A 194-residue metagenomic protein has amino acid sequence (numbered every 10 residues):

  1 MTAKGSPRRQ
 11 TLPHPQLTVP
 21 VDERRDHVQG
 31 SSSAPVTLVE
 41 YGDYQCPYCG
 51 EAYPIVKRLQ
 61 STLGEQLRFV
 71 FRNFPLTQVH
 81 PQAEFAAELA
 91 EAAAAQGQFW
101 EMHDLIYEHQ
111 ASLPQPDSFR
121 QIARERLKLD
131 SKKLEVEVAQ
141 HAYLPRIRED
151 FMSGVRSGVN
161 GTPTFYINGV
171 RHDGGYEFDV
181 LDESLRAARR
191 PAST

Functional and structural regions predicted by a protein language model:
M1-T18: N-proximal helix/coil linker or "cap" segments that precede and/or mark the start of modular domains
K4-R9, G42, Y53-R58, Q121-T194: C-terminal cap of thioredoxin/glutaredoxin-like
Q16-T18, R25-D26, F71-N73, Q110: Generic secondary-structure boundary/loop-capping signal
V19-V36: A short beta-strand-turn-helix
S32-A34, E65, G161: Residue-level preference for short coil/turn positions at secondary-structure junctions
A34, E101, F178: Short, electropositive, low-hydrophobicity segments enriched in small/polar residues
V39-E125, S157, R186-T194: Structural alpha/beta surface segment adjacent to cysteine/selenocysteine redox centers across thiol/disulfide enzymes
